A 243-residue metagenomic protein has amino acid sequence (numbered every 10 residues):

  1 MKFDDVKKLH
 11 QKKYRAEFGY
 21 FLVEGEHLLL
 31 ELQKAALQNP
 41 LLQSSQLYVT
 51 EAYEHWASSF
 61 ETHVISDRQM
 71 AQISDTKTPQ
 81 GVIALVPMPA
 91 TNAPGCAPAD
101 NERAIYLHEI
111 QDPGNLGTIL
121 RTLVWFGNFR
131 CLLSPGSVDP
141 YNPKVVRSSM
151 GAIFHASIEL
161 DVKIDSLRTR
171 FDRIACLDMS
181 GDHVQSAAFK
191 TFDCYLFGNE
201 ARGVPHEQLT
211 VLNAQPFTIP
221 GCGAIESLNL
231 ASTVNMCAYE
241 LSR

Functional and structural regions predicted by a protein language model:
M1-K77, R173: N-terminal positively charged helical leader segments and presequences
G25, Q111-I119, E226-T233: Amphipathic alpha-helical repeat scaffolds
E26, V49-H55, K163-I164, M179-G181 (+1 more regions): Short, polar loop motifs at secondary-structure junctions
S58-Q69, E102, D172-I174, A188-C194 (+1 more regions): Active-site regions of enzymes building and remodeling cell-envelope glycoconjugates
I65-S66, H108, S134-P135, S157 (+1 more regions): Short beta->alpha connector loops at strand-helix junctions that form conserved, small/polar/Pro-enriched
A84, T122-F126, S137-I153, H206 (+1 more regions): Structured adenosyl-cofactor binding patch, chiefly the S-adenosyl-L-methionine
A90-T91, C96-S180: RNA substrate-binding interface of SAM-dependent RNA methyltransferases
C176-I225: Active-site/ligand-binding-proximal alpha/beta "capping" segment
